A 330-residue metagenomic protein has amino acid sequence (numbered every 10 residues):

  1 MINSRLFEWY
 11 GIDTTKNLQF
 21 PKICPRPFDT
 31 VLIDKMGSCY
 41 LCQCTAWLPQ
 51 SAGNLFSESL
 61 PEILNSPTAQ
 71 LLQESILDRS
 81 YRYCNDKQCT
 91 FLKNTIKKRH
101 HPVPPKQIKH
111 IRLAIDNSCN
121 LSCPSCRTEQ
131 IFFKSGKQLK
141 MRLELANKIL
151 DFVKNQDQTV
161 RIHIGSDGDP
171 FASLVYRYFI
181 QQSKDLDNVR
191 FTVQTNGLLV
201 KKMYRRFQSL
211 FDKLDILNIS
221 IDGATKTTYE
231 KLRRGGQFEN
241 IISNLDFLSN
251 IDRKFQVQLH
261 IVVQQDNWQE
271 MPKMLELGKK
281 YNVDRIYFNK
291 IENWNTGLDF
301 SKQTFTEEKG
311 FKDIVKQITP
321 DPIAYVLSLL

Functional and structural regions predicted by a protein language model:
M1-Y40, T45-E58, A114, S135-L139 (+2 more regions): Radical SAM enzyme [4Fe-4S]-AdoMet core and its adjacent flexible, acidic and glycine-rich loops/tails across
N17, A46-K87, F91: Membrane-interface junctions of multi-pass transporters
R26, Y40-C44, Y81-K93, S118-T128: Local cysteine-cluster metal-coordination motifs and their immediate loop/turn environment, predominantly Fe-S cluster
F28-G37, P102-T128, V160-G165: N-terminal pre-triad scaffold of radical SAM enzymes
V31, P49, F91-K97, C126 (+2 more regions): Cys/His-rich zinc-coordinating "finger/knuckle" motifs
Q73-I108, L121, R142: Recognition helices and adjacent regulatory flanks at domain boundaries
S118-L121, T128-F132, Q138-K226: Conserved SAM/AdoMet-binding glycine-rich loop
